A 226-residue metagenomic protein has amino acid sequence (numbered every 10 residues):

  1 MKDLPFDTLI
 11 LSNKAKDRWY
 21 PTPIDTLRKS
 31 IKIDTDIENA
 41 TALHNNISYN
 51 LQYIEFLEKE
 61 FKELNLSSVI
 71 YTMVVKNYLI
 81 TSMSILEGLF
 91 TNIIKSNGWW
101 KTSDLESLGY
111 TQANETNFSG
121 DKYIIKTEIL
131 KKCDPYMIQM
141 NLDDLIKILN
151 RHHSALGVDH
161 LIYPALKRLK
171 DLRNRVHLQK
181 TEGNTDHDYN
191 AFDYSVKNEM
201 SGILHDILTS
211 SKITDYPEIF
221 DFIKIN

Functional and structural regions predicted by a protein language model:
M1-V75: Charged alpha-helical initiation segments
I47-N50, I54-L57, S82-N92, L169-L172 (+3 more regions): Amphipathic alpha-helices that form helix-helix packing interfaces
E58-S68, N97, V176, K180-G183: Secondary-structure edge/capping motif, primarily at the C-terminal ends of alpha-helices and the immediately following
I70, V74-N77, N184, D188: Short, surface-exposed helix-loop/turn micro-motifs enriched in polar/charged residues
T72-G98: Short, hydrophobic, well-ordered secondary-structure elements
N92, S96-W100, G183, T214: Short, polar/charged, Gly/Pro-enriched helix-capping and turn/loop motifs at alpha-helix termini and inter-helix linkers
W99-R175, G183: Flexible secondary-structure boundary motifs
N150-N226: Charge-enriched, short contiguous segments at helix-coil
